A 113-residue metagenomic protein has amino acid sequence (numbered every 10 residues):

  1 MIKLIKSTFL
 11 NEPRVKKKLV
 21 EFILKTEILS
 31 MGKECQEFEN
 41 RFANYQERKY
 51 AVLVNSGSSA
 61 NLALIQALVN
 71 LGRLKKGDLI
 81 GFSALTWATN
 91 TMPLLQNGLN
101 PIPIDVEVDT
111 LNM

Functional and structural regions predicted by a protein language model:
M1-I28: N-terminal "arm"/small-domain region of PLP-dependent enzymes with the aminotransferase-like
R14-L19, K33, E37, T89: Generic alpha-helical secondary structure signal
K33-L79, P93-N97, P103-D105: Phosphate-binding glycine-rich loop
S58, A88, N112: Glycine-rich phosphate-binding loop at the start of an alpha helix
L62, A84-L85: Short N-terminal helix/helix-N-cap motif within the alpha/beta-hydrolase-1
L85-T91: Conserved coil-to-alpha-helix start sites within the AMP-binding
D105-M113: ATP-dependent adenylate-forming carboxylate-activation enzymes
